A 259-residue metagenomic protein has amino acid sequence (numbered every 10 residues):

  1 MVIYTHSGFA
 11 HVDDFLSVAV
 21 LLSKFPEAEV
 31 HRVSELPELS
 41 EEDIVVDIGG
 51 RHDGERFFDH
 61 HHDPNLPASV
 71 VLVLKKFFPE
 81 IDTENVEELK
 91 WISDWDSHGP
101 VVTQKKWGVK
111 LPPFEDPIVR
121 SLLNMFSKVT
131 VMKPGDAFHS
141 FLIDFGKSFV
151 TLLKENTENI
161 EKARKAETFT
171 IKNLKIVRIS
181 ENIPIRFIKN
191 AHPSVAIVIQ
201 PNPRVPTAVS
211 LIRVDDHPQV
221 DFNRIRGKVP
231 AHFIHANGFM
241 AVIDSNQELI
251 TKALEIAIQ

Functional and structural regions predicted by a protein language model:
M1-K128, M132, R178-Q259: Replace "Mg2+/Mn2+-dependent" with "divalent metal-dependent
V131-K189: Active-site rim beta-loop-alpha module in soluble metabolic enzymes
